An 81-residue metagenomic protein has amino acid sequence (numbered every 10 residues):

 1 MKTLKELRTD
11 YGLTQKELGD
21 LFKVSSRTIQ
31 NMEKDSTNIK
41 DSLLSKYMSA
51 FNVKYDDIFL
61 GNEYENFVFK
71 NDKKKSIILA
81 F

Functional and structural regions predicted by a protein language model:
K2-E17, L21, K46, N71-K74 (+1 more regions): Short basic helix-loop element that most often maps to the first helix and adjoining turn of HTH DNA-binding modules
L4, L18-G19, I29-M32, I58: Conserved hydrophobic/aromatic packing and binding residues within compact polymer-binding modules
K23-N38: Recognition helix of helix-turn-helix/homeodomain-like DNA-binding domains that insert into the DNA major groove
N38, V53, Y64-F67: Residue-level marker of structural boundaries
S42-D57: DNA major-groove recognition helix of helix-turn-helix/homeodomain DNA-binding modules
F59-F81: Short, charged recognition helix plus adjacent turn of helix-turn-helix-like nucleic-acid-binding domains
